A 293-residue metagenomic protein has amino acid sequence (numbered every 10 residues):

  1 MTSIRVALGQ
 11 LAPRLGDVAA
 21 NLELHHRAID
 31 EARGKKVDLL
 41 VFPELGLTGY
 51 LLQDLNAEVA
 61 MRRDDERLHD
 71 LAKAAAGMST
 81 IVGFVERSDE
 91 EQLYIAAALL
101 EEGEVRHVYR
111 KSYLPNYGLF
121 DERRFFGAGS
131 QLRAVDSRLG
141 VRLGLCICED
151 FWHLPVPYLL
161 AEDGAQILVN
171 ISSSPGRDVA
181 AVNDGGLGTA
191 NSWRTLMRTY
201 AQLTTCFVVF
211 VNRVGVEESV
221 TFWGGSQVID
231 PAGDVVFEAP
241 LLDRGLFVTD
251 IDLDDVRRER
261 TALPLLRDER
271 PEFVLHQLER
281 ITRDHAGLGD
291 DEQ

Functional and structural regions predicted by a protein language model:
M1-V6: Extreme N-terminal starter segment of soluble prokaryotic enzymes
Q10-G16: Short polar catalytic/cofactor-binding loops
V18, R27-S112, S174-T199, L203-C206: Cys-nucleophile CN-hydrolase/nitrilase-fold catalytic domain and related Cys-dependent amidase chemistry that acts on
E23-V37, P155-G164: Short amphipathic alpha-helices and their capping/turn segments at secondary-structure boundaries
R63-E66, S88-L196, A262-L265: Active-site catalytic loop in hydrolytic enzyme cores
R63-V82, C148-L246: CN hydrolase (nitrilase-like) catalytic-core segments centered on the catalytic cysteine and neighboring Lys/Glu
V82-F84, I95-L99, R133, S226-V228 (+1 more regions): Short beta-strand scaffold segments in enzyme catalytic cores
V256-Q293: A conserved C-terminal secondary-structure "cap"
